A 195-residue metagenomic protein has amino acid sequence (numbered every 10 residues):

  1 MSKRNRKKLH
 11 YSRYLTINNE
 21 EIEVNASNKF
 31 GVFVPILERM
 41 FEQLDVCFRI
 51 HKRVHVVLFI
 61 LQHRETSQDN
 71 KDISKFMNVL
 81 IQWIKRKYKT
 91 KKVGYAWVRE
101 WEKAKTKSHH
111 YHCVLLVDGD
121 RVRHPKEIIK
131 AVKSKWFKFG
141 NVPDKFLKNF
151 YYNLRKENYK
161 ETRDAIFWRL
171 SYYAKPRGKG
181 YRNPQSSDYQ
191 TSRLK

Functional and structural regions predicted by a protein language model:
S2-H51, G119-K195: Catalytic "initiation/cleavage/transfer" segments centered on a nucleophilic residue and adjacent nucleic-acid-engaging
H10-K29, Q68-I84, C113-L115: Charged, low-complexity, helix/coiled-coil-prone segments
I36-E38, T90, C113: Residue-level signal for well-ordered alpha-helical segments
E42-E102: Signature for HUH/AEP ssDNA processing cores
S67-Q68, K105-K107, V122-H124: Short catalytic/ligand-binding loop motif for oxyanion handling, primarily in non-cytosolic enzymes, centered on
I73-S74, H110-L116, P125-V132: "Short basic amphipathic alpha-helical interaction patches in structured regions
A96-G119: Histidine-centered divalent-metal-coordination microenvironment in nucleic-acid enzymes
